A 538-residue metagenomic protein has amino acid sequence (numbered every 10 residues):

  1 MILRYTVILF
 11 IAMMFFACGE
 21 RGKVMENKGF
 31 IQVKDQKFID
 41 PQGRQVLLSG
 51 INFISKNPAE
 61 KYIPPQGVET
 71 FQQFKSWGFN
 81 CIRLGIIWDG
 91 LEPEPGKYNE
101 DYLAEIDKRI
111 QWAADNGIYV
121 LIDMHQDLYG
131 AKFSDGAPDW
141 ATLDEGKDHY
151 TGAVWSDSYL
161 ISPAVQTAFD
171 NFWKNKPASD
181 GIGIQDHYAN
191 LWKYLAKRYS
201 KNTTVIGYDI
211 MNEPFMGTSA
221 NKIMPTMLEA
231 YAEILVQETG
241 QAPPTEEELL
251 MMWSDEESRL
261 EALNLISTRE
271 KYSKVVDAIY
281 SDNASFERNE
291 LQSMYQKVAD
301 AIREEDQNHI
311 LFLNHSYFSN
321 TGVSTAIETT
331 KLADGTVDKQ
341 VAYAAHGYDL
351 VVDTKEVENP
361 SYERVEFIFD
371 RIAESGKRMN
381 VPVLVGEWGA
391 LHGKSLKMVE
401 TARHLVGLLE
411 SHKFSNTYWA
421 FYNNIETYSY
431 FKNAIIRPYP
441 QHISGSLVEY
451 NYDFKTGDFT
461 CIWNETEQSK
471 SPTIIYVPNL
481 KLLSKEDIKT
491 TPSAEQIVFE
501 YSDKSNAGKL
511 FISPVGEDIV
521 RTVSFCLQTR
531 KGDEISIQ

Functional and structural regions predicted by a protein language model:
I2-L9, F30: Sec-dependent signal peptide recognition, specifically the positively charged N-region followed immediately by
F16-A17: C-terminal motif of bacterial Sec signal peptides marking the signal peptidase cleavage site
E26-L48, N52-D300, E304-H309, H315-S319: Active-site mouth of glycoside hydrolases
Q32-K37, P65-Q72, Y317-T336, V365-A373 (+1 more regions): Alpha-helical scaffolding within the catalytic cores of extracellular/periplasmic polymer-degrading hydrolases
S49, Q340-Y348, T354, V365-A434: Substrate-binding cleft of secreted/luminal carbohydrate-active enzymes
S258-D277, T329-P360: Aromatic- and acid-rich polysaccharide-binding/catalytic face of secreted or lumenal carbohydrate-active enzymes
M398-L480, K485-D487: Extended, alpha-helix-rich binding/interface surfaces that flank or overlap catalytic cores and mediate recognition
F454, D458-Q538: C-terminal beta-sandwich/jelly-roll accessory domains of carbohydrate-active enzymes
